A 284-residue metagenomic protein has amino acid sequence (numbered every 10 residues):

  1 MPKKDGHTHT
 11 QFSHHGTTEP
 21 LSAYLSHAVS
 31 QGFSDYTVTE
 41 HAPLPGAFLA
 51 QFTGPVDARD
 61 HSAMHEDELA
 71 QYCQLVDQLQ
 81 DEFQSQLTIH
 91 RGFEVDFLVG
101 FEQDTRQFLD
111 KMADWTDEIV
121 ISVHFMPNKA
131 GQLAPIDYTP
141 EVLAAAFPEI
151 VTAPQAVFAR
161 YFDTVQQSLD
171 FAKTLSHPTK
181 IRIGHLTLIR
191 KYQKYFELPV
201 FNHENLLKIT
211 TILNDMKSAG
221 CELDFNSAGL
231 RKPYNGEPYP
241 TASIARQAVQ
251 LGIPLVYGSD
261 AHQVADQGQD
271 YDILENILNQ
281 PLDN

Functional and structural regions predicted by a protein language model:
M1-V99, Q103-Q107, K194-H203, S243 (+3 more regions): An N-terminally biased module of ancient metal coordination in phosphate/nucleic-acid-related enzymes
P2, S13-H14, T18-L21, H27-V29 (+3 more regions): Extended recognition/assembly regions associated with phosphoester-bond processing machinery
H7, A28, I119, H185 (+2 more regions): Divalent metal-coordination and catalytic microenvironments
G46, K129, P233: Glycine/Thr-rich phosphate-binding loops of Rossmann-like dinucleotide-binding domains
S62-D215: Extended substrate/RNA-proximal surfaces in nucleic-acid metabolism proteins
N205, I209-A261, Q267: Active-site-adjacent C-terminal substructures of enzyme catalytic domains
